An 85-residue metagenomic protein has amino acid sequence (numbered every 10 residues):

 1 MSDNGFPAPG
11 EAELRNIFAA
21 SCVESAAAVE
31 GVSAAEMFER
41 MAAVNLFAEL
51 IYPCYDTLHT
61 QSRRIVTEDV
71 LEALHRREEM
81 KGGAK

Functional and structural regions predicted by a protein language model:
M1-E13, K81-G82: Small, basic N-terminal interaction modules of short regulatory proteins
S2, A26-A28, K85: Structural/interface elements that position substrates and couple domains in central-metabolism enzymes
P7-A35: N-terminal acidic leader/helix
L14, F47, A84-K85: Contiguous hydrophobic segments
V23, L46-F47, L71, H75: Amphipathic alpha-helical core segments of compact helical bundles
A26-T60: Amphipathic, hydrophobic secondary-structure cores in small proteins
C54-K85: Long, compositionally biased
